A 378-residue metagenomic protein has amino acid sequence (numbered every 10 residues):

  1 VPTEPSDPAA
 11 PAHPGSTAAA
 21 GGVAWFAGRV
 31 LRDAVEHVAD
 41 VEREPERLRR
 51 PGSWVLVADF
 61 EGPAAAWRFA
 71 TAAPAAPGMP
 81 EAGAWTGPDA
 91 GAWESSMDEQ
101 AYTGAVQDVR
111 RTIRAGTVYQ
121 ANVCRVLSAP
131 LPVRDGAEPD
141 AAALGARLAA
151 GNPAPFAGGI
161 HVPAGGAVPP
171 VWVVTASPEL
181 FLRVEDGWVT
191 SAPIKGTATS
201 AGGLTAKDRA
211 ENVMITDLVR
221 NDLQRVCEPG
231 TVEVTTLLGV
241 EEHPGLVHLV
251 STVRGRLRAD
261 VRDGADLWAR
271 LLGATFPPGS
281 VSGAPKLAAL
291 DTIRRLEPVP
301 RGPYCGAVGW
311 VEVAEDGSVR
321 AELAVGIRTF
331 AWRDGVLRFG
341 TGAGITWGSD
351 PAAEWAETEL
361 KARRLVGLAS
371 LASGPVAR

Functional and structural regions predicted by a protein language model:
V1-R378: Extended alpha-helical targeting/anchoring segments, especially N-terminal organellar/secretory targeting helices
